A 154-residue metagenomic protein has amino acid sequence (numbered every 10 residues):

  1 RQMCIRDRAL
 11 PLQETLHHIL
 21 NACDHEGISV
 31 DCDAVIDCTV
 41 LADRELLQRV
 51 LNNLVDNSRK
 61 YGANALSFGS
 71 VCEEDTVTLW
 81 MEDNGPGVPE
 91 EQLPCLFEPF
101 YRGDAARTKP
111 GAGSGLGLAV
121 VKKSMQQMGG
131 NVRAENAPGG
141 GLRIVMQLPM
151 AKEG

Functional and structural regions predicted by a protein language model:
R1-I5: Short, small-residue-biased leader/transition segments that mark boundaries at the very start of proteins
S29-T39: Conserved catalytic submotifs in the C-terminal HATPase_c
N64, M128-G130: Conserved glycine-rich
A65-D75: Short beta-strand/loop element within the Bergerat-fold HATPase_c
D83: Acidic ATP/Mg2+-coordinating residue in the GHKL
V88-Y101: Short conserved segment of the HATPase_c
G117, V121: Short alpha-helical Gxxx[C/S/T] motif in the catalytic ATP-binding
